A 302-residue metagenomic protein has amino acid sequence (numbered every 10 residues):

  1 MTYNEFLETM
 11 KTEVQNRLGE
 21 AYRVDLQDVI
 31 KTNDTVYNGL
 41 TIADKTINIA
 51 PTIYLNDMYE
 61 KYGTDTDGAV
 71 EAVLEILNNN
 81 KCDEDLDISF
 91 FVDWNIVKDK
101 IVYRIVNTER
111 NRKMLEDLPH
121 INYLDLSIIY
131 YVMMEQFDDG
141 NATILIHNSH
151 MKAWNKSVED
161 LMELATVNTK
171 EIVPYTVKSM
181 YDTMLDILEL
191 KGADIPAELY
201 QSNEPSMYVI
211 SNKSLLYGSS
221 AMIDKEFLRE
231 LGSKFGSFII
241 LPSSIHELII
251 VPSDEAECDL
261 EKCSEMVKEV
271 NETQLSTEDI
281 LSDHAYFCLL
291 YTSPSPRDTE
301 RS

Functional and structural regions predicted by a protein language model:
T9, E13-G192: Extended, low-hydrophobicity segments enriched in charged/polar residues
H120-S264, N271-Q274: A contiguous, surface-oriented mixed alpha/beta subdomain in the mid-to-C-terminal portion of proteins that forms
H246-E247, A285-C288: A glycine-rich phosphate-binding loop feature that marks nucleotide/adenosyl-phosphate handling sites
S253, F287-L290: Short, conserved secondary-structure transition motifs
T277, S282-D283: Helix-rich interaction surfaces within compact, conserved domain-sized segments that mediate assembly or partner
Y291-D298: Conserved small/polar residues in nucleotide/adenosyl-binding loops
